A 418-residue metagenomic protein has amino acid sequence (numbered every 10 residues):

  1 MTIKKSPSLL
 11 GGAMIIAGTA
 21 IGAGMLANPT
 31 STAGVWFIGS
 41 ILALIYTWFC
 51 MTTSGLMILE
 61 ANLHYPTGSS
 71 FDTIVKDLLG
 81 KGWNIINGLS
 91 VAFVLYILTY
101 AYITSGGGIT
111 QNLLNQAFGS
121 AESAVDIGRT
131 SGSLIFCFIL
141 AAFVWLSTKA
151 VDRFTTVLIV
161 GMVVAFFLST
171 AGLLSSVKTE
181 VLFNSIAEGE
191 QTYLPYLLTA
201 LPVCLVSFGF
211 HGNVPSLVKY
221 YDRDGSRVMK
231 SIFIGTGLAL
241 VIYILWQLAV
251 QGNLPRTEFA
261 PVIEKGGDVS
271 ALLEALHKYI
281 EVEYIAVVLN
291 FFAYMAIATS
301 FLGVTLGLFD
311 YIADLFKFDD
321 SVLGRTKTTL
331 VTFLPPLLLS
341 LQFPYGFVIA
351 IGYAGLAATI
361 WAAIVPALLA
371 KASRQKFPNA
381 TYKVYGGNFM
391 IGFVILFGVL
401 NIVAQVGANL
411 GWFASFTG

Functional and structural regions predicted by a protein language model:
M1-T30, T52-L56, G68, Y196 (+4 more regions): Membrane-interface "cap" regions at the ends of multi-pass membrane proteins
T2-I3, E122-I135, I139, S147-K149 (+3 more regions): Helix-loop-helix junctions that connect adjacent transmembrane segments in multi-pass membrane transporters
K4-L9, A13, V125-I135, R223-D224 (+6 more regions): Loop-to-transmembrane helix boundary motifs in multi-pass membrane proteins
A13-A20, L89, L113-S147, M162-S169 (+4 more regions): Transmembrane alpha-helical segments of multi-pass small-molecule transport proteins
P29-E60, T67, D72, S415-G418: Extracellular loop-to-transmembrane helix junctions
T53-E122, N290-D314: Hydrophobic transmembrane alpha-helices that form the core helical bundles of multi-pass secondary transporters
P66-K81, A239-A296, F318: TM-loop-TM module centered on a large, flexible mid-protein loop between adjacent transmembrane helices in multi-pass
G128-R129, D320-V331, P335, Y353-A414: C-terminal membrane-solvent junction of multi-pass transporters and transport-like membrane proteins
